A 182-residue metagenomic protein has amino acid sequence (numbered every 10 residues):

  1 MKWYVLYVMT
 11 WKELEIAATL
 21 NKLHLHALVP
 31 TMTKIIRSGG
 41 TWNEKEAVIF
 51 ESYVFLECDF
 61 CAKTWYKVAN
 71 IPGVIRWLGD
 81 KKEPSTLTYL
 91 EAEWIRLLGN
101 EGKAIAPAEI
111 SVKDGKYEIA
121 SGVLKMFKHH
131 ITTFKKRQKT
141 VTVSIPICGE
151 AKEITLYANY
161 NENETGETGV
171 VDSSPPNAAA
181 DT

Functional and structural regions predicted by a protein language model:
M1-K113, E118, T133-Q138, T142-T182: Acidic-enriched and Gly/Ser
E109, V123-K125: Short glycine/proline-centered loop/turn elements that form peptide/ligand docking sites
M126-F134: Short beta-strand-centered aromatic/proline hotspots
